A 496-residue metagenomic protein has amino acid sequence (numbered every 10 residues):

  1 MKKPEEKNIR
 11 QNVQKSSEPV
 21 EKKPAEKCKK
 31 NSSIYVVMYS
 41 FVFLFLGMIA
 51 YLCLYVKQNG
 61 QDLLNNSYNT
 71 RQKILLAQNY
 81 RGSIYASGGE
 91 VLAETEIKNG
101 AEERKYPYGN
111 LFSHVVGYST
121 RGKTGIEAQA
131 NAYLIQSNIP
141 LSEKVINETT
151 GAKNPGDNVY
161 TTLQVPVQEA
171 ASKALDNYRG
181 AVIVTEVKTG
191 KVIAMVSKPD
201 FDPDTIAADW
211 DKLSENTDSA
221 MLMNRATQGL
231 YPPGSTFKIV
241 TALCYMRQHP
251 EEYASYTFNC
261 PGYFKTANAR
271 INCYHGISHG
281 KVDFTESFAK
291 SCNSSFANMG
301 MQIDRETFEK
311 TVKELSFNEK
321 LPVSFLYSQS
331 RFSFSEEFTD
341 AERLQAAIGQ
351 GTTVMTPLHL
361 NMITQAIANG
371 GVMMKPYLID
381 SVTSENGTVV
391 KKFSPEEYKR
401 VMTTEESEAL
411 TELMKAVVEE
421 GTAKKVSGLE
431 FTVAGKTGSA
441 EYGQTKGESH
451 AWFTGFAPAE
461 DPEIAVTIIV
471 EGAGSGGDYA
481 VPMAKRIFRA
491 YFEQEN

Functional and structural regions predicted by a protein language model:
M1-W210, M221, L230, S235 (+4 more regions): Periplasmic/cell-envelope proteins involved in peptidoglycan metabolism and beta-lactam response
K2-K3, G88, K188-S235, V240-G472: Beta-lactam-recognizing serine transpeptidase/beta-lactamase-like catalytic domain environment
